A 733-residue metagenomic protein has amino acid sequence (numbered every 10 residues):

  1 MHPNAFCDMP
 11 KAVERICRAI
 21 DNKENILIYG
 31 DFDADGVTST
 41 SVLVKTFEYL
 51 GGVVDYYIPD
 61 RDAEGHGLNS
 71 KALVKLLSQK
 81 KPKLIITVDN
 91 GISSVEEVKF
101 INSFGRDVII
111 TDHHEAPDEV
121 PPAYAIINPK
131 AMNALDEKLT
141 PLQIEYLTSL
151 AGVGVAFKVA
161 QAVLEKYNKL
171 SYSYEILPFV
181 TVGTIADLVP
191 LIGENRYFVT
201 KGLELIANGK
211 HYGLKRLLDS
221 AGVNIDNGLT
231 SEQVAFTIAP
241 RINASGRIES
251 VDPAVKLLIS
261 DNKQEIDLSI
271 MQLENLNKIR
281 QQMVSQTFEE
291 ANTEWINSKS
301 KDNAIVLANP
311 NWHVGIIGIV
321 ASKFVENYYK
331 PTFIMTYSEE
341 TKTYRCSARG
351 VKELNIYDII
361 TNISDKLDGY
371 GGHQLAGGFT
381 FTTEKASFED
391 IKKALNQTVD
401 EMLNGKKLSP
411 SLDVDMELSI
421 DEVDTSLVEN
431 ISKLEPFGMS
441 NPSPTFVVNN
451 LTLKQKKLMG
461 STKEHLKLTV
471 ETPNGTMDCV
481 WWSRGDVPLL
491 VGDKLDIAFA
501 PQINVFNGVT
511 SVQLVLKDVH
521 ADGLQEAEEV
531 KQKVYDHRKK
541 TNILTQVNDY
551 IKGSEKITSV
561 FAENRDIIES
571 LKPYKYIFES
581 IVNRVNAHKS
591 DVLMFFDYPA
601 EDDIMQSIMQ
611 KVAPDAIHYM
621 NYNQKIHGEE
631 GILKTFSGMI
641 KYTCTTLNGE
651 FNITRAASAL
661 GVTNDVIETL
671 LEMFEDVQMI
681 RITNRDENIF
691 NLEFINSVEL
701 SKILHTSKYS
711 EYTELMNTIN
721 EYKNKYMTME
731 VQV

Functional and structural regions predicted by a protein language model:
M1-L84, S103-G105, P122, T140-P141 (+3 more regions): Hydrophobic helix-and-loop "lid/oligomerization" segment in the mid-to-C-terminal part of catalytic domains
N25-L27, K83-I86, S559, D591-M594: Structural motif
D31-F32, P59-D62, N90-G91, H113-A116 (+6 more regions): Short, ordered loop/turn segments at secondary-structure junctions
V42, P122-K169, S173-I185, S607 (+2 more regions): Short alpha-helices
E48, V53, R196-A291, R349-K352 (+4 more regions): Acidic, two-metal ion nucleic-acid-processing modules in DNA metabolism proteins
P82, F104-D107, V612-I617: A short helix->loop->beta-strand "cap" motif at the edges of active sites that frequently abuts
V88-L150: Histidine/acidic-residue-rich, glycine-tolerant segments that coordinate divalent metal ions
M594-E629: Long, low-complexity, charged/polar intrinsically disordered regions in eukaryotic proteins
